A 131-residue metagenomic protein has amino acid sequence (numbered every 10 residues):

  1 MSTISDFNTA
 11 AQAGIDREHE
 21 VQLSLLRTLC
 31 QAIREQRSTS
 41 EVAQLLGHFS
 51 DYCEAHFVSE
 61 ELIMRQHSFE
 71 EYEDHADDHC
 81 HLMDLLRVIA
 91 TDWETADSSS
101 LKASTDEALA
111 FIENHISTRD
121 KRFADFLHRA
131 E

Functional and structural regions predicted by a protein language model:
M1-E131: Small-residue-biased structural context
